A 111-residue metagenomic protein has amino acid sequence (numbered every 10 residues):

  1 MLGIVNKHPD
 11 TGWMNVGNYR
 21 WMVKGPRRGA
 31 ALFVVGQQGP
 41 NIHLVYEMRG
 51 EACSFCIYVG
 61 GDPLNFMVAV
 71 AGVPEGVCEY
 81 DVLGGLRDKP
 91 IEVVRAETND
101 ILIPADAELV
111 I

Functional and structural regions predicted by a protein language model:
M1-T11, G17-I111: Metal/cofactor-centered catalytic core regions of large enzymes
